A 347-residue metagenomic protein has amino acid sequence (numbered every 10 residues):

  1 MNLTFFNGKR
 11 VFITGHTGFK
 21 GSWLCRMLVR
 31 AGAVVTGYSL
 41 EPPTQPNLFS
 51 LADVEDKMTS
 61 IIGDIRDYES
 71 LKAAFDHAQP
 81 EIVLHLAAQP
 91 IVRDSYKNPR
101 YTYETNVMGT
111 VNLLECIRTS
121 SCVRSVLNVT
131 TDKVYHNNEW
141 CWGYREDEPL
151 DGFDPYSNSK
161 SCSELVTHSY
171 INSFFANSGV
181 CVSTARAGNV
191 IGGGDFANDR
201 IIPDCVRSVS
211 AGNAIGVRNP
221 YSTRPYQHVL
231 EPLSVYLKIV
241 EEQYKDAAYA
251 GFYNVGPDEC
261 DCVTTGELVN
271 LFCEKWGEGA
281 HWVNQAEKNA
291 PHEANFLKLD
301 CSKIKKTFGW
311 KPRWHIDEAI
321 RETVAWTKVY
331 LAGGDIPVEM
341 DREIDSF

Functional and structural regions predicted by a protein language model:
M1-A187, Y330, F347: N-terminal Rossmann-like NAD(P)+-binding domain of SDR-like oxidoreductases, especially those catalyzing
W23, M27, F49-L51, Y96 (+10 more regions): Tryptophan-centric aromatic hotspots in well-structured domains and transmembrane helices
R30-A33, G63, V209-F347: C-terminal substrate-binding subdomain of Rossmann-fold SDR/epimerase-dehydratase oxidoreductases
P43-T44, Y135, I191, D261 (+1 more regions): Flexible, glycine-rich phosphate/dinucleotide-binding loops and adjacent beta-alpha linkers at cofactor/substrate
Y68-E69, E81, R93, R100 (+7 more regions): Residues in well-ordered alpha-helical elements
K72, E115, P203, N270 (+1 more regions): Active-site phosphate/pyrophosphate- and oxyanion-stabilizing loops and adjacent acidic/basic residues in soluble
N138-G143, D147, P155-Y156, S161-Y244 (+1 more regions): NAD(P)-dependent short-chain dehydrogenase/reductase
